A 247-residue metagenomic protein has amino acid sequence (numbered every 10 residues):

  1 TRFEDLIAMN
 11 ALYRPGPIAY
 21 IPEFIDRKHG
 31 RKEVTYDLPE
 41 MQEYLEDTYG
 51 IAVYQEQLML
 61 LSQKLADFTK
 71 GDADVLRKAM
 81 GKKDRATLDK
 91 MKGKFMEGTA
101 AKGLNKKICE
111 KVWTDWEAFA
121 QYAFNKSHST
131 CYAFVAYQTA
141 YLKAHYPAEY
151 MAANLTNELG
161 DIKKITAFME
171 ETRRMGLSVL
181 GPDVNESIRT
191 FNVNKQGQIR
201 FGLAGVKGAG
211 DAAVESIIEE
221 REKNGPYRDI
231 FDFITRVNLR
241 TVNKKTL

Functional and structural regions predicted by a protein language model:
T1-L247: Noncatalytic, beta-rich nucleic-acid-contacting surfaces in large DNA/RNA-processing enzymes
